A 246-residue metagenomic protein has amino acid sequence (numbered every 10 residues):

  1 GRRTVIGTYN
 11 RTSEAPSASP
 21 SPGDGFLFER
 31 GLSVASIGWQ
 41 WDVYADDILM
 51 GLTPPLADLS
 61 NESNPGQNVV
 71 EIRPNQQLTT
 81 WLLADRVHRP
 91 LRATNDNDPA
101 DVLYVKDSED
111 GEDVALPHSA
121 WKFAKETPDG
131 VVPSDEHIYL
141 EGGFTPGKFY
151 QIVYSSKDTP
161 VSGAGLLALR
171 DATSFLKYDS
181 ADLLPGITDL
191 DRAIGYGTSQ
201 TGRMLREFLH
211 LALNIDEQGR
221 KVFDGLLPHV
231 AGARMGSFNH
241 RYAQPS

Functional and structural regions predicted by a protein language model:
G1-S246: C-terminal His-loop and adjacent cap/lid subdomain of alpha/beta-hydrolase
